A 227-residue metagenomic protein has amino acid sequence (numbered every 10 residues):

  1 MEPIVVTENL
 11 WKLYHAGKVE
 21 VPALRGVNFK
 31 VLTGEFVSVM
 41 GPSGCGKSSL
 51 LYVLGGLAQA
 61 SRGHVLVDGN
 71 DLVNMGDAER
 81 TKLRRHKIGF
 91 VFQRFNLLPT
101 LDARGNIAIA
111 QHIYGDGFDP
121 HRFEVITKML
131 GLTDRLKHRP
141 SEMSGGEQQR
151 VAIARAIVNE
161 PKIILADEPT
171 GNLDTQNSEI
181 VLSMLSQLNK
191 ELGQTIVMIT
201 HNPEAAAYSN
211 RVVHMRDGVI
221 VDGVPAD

Functional and structural regions predicted by a protein language model:
P3-M215: ABC family nucleotide-binding domain
V212-V224: H-loop (His-switch) and adjacent beta-strand-loop-beta switch element of ABC-type ATPase nucleotide-binding domains
